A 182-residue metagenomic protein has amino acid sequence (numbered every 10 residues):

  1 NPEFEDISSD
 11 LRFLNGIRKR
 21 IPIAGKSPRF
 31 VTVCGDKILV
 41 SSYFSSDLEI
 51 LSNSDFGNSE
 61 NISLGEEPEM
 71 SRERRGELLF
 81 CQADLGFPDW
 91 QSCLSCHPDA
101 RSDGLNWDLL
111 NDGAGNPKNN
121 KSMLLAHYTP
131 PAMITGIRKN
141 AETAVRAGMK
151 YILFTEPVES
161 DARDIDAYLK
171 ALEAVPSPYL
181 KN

Functional and structural regions predicted by a protein language model:
N1-N182: Periplasmic c-type cytochrome electron-transfer domains
